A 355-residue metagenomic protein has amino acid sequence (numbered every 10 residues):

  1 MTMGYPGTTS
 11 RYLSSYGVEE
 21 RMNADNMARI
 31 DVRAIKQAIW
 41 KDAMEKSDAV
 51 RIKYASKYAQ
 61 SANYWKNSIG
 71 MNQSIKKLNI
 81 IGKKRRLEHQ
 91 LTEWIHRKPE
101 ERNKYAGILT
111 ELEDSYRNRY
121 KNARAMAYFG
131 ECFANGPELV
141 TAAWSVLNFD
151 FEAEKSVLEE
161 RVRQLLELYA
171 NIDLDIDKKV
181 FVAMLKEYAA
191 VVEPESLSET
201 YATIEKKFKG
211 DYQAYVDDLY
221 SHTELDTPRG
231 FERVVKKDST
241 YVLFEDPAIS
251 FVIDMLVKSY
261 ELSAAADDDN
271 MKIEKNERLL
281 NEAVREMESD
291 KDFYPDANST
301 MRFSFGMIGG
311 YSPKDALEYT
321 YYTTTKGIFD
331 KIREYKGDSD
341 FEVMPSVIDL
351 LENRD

Functional and structural regions predicted by a protein language model:
M1-D355: Terminal presequence/propeptide segments associated with secretion/organelle targeting and zymogen/polyprotein
